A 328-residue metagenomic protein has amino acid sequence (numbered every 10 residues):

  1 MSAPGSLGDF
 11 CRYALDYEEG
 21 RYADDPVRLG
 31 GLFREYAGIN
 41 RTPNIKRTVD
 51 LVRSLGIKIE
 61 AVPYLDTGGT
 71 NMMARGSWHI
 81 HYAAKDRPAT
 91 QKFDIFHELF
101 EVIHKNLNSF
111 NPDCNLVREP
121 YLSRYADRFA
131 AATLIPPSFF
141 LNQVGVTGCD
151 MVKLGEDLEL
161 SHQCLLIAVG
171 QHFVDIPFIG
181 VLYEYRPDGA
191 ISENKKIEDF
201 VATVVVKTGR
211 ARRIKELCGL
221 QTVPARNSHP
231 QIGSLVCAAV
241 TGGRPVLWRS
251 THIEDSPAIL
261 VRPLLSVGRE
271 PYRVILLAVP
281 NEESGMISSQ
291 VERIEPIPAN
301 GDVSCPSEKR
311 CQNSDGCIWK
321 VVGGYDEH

Functional and structural regions predicted by a protein language model:
M1-H328: Active-site hotspot residues in diverse enzymes, especially metal/ion-binding acidic/histidine motifs
